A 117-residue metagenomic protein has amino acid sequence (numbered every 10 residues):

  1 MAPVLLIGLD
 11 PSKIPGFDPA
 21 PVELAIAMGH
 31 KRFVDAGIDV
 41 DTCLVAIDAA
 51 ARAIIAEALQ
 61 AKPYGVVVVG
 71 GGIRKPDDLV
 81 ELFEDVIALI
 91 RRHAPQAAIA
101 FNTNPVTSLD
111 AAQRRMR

Functional and structural regions predicted by a protein language model:
M1-P15: N-terminal, charge-rich interaction modules
P11-K13, A46, G72-P76: Short histidine/acidic/glycine/proline-rich micro-motifs that form metal- and phosphate-coordinating active-site loops
K13-A25: Glycine- and acidic-residue-enriched helix-capping/strand-helix junction motifs
M28-D39: Short helix-loop-beta junction
D41-A50, F101-N104: Short beta->alpha junction loops
R52-E57, A112-R115: Distinct, well-ordered alpha-helical segments
I55-R91: Mid-chain, well-packed structural core segment of small domains
L82-R117: Ser/Thr/Gly-rich flexible loops in soluble cytosolic domains mediating phosphotransfer, phosphorylation
